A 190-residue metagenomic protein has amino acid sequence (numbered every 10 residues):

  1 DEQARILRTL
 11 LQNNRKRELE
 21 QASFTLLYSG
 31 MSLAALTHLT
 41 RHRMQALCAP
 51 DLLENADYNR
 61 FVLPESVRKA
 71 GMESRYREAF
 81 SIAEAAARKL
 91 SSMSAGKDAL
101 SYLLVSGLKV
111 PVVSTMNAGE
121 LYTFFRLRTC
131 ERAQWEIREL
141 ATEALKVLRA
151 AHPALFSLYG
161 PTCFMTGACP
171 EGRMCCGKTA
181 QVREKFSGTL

Functional and structural regions predicted by a protein language model:
D1-L190: Family-specific signature for flavin-dependent thymidylate synthase
